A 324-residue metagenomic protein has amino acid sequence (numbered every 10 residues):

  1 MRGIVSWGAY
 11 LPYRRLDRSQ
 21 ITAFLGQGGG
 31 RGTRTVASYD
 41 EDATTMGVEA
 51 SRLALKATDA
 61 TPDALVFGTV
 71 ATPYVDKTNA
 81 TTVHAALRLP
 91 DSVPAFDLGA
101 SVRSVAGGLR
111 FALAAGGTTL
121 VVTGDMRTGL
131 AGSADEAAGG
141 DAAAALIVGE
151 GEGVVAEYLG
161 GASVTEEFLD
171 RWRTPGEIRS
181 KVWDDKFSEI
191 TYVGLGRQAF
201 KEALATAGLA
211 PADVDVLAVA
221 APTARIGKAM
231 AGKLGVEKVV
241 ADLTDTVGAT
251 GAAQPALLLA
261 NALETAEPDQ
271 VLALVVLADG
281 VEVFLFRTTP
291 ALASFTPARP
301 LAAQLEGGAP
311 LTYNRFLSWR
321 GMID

Functional and structural regions predicted by a protein language model:
M1-A43, S133-I190, G194, E267 (+2 more regions): Condensing-enzyme catalytic core mediating Claisen C-C bond formation in acyl metabolism
I4-S6, A54, L65, V83 (+6 more regions): Buried hydrophobic positions in well-ordered alpha/beta secondary-structure cores of metabolic enzymes
R15-A23, T45, E49, A71-T82: A structural motif shared across PLP-dependent enzymes of the aminotransferase-like
I21-Q27, K77-R88, L169-R173, P222-K238: Acidic-glycine-rich active-site phosphate/pyrophosphate-binding loop
V48, A71-P73, P90-S92, D97-T118 (+3 more regions): Claisen-condensing/thiolase-fold acyl-transfer catalytic domains that form or cleave C-C bonds in fatty acid
A50-D63, R197-D215, G232-E237: Phosphate/pyrophosphate-binding loops at sites that engage ATP/ADP/AMP, CoA/4′-phosphopantetheine, polyphosphate
A60-A85, P90-V93: Membrane helical hairpin/interfacial module
L113, G117-L146: Flexible, glycine-rich active-site loops centered on histidine and acidic residues that chelate a metal or position
